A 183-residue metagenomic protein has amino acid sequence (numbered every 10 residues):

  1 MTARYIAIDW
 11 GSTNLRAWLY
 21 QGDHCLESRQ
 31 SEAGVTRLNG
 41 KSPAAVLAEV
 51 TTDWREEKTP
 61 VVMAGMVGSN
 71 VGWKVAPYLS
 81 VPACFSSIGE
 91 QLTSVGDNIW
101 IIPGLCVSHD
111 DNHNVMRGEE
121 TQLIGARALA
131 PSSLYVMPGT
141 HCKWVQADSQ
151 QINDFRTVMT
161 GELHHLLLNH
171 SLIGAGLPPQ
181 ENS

Functional and structural regions predicted by a protein language model:
Y5-D9, P60-V62, S133-M137: Short glycine-aspartate micro-motif
Y5-S42: Short glycine-rich, Thr/Ser-proximal phosphate-binding strand/loop in the N-terminal lobe of ATP-dependent enzymes
G11-R16, V67-S69, T140-K143: Gly/Ser/Thr-rich loops at beta-strand to alpha-helix junctions that form or flank small-molecule/cofactor-binding
L19-Y20, K74-A76, A147-Q150: Short amphipathic alpha-helical segments
L38, C106-S183: Glycine-rich phosphate-binding loop plus the immediately following alpha-helix
S42-E56: Conserved active-site "lid/cap" helical segment
W54-H113: Short beta-strand-loop/turn "lid" adjacent to the catalytic site in phosphate-handling enzymes
